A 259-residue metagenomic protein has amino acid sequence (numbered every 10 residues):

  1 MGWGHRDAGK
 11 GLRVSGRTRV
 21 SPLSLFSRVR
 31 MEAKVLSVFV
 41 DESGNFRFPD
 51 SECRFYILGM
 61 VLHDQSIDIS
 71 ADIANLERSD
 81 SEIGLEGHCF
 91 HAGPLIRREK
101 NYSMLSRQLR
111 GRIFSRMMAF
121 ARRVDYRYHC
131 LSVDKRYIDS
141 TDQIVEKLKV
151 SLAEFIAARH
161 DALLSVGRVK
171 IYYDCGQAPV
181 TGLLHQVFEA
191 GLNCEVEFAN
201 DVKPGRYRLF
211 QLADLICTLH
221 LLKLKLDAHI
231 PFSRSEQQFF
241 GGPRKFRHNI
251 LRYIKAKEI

Functional and structural regions predicted by a protein language model:
G2-I259: Phosphate-ester processing/binding pockets and catalytic centers
